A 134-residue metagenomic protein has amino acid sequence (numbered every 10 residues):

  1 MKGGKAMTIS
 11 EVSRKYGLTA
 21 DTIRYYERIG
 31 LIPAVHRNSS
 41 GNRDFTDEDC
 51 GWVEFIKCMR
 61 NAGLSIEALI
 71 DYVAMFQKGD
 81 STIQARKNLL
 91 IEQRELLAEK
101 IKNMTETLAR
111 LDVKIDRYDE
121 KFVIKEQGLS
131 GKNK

Functional and structural regions predicted by a protein language model:
M1-A6, K78-K134: C-terminal regulatory/oligomerization modules of transcriptional regulators
M1-D71: Basic helix-turn-helix/winged-helix DNA-binding cores and closely related short helical interaction motifs
I56-K57, V73, R94, A98: Amphipathic alpha-helical segments within well-ordered protein domains
L69-D80: Short, charged, low-complexity amphipathic alpha-helix
